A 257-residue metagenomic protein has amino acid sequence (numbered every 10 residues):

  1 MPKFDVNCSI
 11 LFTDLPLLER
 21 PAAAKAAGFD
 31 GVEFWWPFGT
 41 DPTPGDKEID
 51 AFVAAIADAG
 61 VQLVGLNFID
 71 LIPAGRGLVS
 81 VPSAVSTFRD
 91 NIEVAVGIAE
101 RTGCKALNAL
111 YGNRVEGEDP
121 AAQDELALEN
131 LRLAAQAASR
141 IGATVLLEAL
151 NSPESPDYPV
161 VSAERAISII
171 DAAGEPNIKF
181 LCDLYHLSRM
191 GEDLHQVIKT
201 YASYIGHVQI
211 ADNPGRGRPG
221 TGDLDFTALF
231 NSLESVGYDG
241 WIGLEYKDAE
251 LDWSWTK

Functional and structural regions predicted by a protein language model:
M1-I10, D14-G28, G97, G103-C104 (+5 more regions): Histidine-acidic metal/acid-base catalytic patches
S9, D41-P44, S80-A84, D119 (+2 more regions): Pocket-edge positions in alpha/beta enzyme catalytic cores
I10-F12, W36-F38, I69-I72, Y111-V115 (+4 more regions): Active-site-proximal loop/turn and secondary-structure-junction residues that shape catalytic pockets, frequently
D14, D58, G75-K179: Active-site acidic/histidine proton-transfer and metal-coordination neighborhood in alpha/beta enzyme cores
A23-D46, N67-I72: N-terminal substrate-binding region of glycoside hydrolase catalytic domains
E33, G65-N67, N108, L146 (+2 more regions): Conserved beta-strand positions in the central sheet of alpha/beta enzyme cores
E33-A57, Y111-D119, E154, P214: Glycine-rich, proline-tolerant flexible connector loops at the mouths of alpha/beta enzymes
A57-L63: Short, structured active-site "lid" loops
